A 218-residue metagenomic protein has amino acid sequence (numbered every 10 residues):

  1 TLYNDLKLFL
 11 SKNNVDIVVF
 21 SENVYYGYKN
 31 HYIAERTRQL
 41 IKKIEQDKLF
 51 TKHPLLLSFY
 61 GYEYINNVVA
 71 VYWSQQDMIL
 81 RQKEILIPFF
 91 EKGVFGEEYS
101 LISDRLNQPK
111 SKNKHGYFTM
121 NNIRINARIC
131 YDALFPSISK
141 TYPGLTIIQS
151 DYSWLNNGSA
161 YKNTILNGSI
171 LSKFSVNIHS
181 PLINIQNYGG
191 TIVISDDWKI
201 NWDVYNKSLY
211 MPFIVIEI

Functional and structural regions predicted by a protein language model:
T1-I87, M120-N122, S139: Soluble catalytic regions of membrane-associated enzymes that act on cell-envelope and secretory-pathway components
Y3, I41, F95, S111 (+1 more regions): A structural signal for well-ordered alpha-helical scaffolds and beta->alpha junctions
I17, N23-Y25, Y32-L56, I123-I216: CN hydrolase (nitrilase-like) catalytic-core segments centered on the catalytic cysteine and neighboring Lys/Glu
G61-Y62, D104-K110, S172, S180-N184: Short linear motifs in intrinsically disordered
Y62-I65, P109-K110, N206-Y210: A short catalytic or substrate-binding loop motif that flags glycine-/basic-rich loops and adjacent residues that bind
E63-Y64, L86-F89, G190-T191, Y210: A short acidic, often aromatic-flanked loop/helix-cap motif at beta-alpha or helix-coil junctions that lines enzyme
I65-P136: Active-site catalytic loop in hydrolytic enzyme cores
I87-F95, L209-I218: Short, surface-exposed linear segments at secondary-structure transitions and domain or protein termini
